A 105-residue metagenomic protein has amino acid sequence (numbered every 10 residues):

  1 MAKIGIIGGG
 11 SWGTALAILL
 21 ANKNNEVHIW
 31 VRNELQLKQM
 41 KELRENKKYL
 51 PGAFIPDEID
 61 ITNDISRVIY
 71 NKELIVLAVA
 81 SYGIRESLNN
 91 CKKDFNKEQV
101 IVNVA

Functional and structural regions predicted by a protein language model:
M1-L50, F54, D60-N63, Y70 (+1 more regions): NAD(P)+-binding Rossmann beta1-loop-alpha1 motif at the extreme N-terminus of oxidoreductases
R67-Y70, L74-A105: Rossmann-like NAD(P)(H) cofactor-binding subdomain of soluble oxidoreductases
